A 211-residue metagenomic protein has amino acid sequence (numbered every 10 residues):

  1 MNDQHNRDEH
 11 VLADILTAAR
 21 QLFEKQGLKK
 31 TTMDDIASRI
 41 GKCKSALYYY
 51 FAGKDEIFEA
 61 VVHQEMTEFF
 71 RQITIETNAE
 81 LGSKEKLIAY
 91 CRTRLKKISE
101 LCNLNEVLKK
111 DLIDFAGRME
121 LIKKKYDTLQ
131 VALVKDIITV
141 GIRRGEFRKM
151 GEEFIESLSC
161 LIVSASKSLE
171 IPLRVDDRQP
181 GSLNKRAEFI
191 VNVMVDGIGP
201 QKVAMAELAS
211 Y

Functional and structural regions predicted by a protein language model:
M1-N2, K96, A132-R144, C160-Y211: C-terminal peripheral helix-coil segments that are non-catalytic and often amphipathic
N2-D3, H10, D14, A18 (+2 more regions): Helix-turn-helix
D8, L16, V62, M66 (+3 more regions): Amphipathic, non-transmembrane alpha-helical scaffold segments
V11, K54, E65-F69, Y90-R94 (+5 more regions): Hydrophobic/aromatic residues within well-ordered alpha-helical segments
K25-K29, E80, L101, R144: Short coil/turn segments at alpha/beta junctions that flank glycine-rich nucleotide-binding fingerprints
A60, Q64, T74-E100, F154-I162 (+3 more regions): Hydrophobic alpha-helical connector segments
L95-K135, I142-E146, M150-E153: Short secondary-structure transition hinges
